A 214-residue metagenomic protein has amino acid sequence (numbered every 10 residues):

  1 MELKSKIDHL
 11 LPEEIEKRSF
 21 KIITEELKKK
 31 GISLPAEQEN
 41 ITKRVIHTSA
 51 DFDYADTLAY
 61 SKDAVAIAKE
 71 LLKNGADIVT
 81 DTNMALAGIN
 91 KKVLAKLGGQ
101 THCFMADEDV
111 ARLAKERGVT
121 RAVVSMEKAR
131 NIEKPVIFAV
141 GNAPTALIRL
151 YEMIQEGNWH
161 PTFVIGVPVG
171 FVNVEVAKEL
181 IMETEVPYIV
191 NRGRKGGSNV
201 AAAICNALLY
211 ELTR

Functional and structural regions predicted by a protein language model:
M1-D77: Electropositive, gly/pro-rich neighborhoods at or near active sites that engage anionic ligands
E2, I22-S33, T48-F52, L71-G75 (+6 more regions): Change "in soluble alpha/beta enzymes" to "in soluble alpha/beta proteins
P12, T57, A139, V167-G170 (+2 more regions): Glycine- and other small-residue-rich loops at beta-strand/loop junctions that grip anionic moieties
P12-F20, L34-Q38, T42, S61 (+9 more regions): Generic structural signal for well-ordered, non-membrane alpha-helical segments in soluble metabolic enzymes
F20-T24, K43-I46, A66-K69, L86 (+5 more regions): Predominant activation on well-ordered alpha-helical scaffold segments within soluble catalytic domains
D81, I165-G166, I204: Buried hydrophobic positions in well-ordered alpha/beta secondary-structure cores of metabolic enzymes
T82-E156, P161-T162, G170: Conserved mixed alpha/beta catalytic, RNA-binding, or beta-rich assembly cores of soluble enzyme, regulatory
T162, V172-R214: C-terminal functional extensions of proteins
